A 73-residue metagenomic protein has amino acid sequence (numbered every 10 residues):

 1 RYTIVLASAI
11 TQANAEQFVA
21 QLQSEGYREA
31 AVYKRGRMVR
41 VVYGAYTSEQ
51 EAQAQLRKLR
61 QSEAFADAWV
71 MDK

Functional and structural regions predicted by a protein language model:
R1-S8: Short glycine-/aliphatic-rich beta-strand segments at the starts of folded cytosolic domains
I10-K73: Extracytoplasmic
